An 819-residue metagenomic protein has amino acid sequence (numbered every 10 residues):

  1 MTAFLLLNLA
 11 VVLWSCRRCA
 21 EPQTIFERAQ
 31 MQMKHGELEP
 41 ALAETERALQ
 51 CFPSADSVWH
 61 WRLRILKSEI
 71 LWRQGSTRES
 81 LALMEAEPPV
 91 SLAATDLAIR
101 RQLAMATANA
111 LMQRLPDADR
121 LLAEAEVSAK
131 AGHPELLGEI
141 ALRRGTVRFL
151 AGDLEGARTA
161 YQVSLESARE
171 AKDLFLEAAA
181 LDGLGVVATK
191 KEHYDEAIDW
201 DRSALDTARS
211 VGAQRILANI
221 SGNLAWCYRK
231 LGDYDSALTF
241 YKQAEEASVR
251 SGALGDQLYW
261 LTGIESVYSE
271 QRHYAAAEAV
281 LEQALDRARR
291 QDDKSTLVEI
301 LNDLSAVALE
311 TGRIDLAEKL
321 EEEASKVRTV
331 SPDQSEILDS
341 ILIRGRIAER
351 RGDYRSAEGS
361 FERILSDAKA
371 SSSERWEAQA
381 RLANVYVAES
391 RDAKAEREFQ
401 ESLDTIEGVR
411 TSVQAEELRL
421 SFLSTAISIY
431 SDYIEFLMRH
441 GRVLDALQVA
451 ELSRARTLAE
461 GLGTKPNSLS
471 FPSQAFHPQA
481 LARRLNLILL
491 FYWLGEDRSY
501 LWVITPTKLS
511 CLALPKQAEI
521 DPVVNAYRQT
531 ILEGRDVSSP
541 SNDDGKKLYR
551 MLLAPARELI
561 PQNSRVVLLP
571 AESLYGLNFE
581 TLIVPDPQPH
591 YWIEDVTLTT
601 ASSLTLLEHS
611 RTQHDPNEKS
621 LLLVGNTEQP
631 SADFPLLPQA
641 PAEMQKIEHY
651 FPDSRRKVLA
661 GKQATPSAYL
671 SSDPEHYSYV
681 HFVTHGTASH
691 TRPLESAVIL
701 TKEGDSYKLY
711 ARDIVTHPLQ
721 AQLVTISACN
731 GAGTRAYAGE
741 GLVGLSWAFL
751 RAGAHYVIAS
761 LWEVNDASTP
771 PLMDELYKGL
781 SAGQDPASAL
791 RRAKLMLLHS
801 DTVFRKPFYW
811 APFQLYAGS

Functional and structural regions predicted by a protein language model:
C16-E69, R73, D96, R100: N-terminal leader/linker segments that initiate helical-solenoid repeat arrays
R17, A55-V58, A93-D96, G132-P134 (+9 more regions): Short coil/turn linker motifs that delimit alpha-helical repeat modules in TPR/alpha-solenoid proteins
A20, S57-R62, L66, A93-R100 (+10 more regions): Structural signature of alpha-solenoid helical repeat junctions
M33, C51-P53, M84, P89-L92 (+17 more regions): Eukaryotic all-alpha helical interaction scaffolds
R64-L71, L83, Q102-N109, L121 (+19 more regions): TPR/Sel1-like alpha-solenoid repeat signature
D235, K242-K546, R550, A554 (+3 more regions): Alpha-helical solenoid repeat scaffolds used for protein-protein interaction
S295, L444, T464-K465, F471-S819: Catalytic cores of enzymes
